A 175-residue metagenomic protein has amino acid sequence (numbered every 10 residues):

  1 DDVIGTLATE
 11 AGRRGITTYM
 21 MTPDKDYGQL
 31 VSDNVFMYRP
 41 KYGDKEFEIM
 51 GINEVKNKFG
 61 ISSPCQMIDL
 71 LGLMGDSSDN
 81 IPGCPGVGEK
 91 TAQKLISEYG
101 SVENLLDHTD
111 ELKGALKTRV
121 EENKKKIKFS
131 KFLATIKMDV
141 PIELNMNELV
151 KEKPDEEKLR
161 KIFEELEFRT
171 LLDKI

Functional and structural regions predicted by a protein language model:
D1-I142: Extended two-metal-dependent nuclease catalytic cores across DNA- and RNA-processing enzymes
E122, F132-I175: Low-complexity, acidic/Ser/Thr- and charged residue-rich accessory regions of DNA metabolism proteins
